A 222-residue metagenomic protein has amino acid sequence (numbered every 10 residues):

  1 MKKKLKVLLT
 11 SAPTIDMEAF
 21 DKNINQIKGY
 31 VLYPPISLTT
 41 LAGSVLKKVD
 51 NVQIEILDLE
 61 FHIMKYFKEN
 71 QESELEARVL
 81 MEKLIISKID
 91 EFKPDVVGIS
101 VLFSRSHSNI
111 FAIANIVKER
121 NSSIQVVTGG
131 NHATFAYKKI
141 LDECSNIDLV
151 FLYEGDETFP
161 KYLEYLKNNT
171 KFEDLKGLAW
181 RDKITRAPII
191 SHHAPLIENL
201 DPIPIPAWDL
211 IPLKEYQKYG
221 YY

Functional and structural regions predicted by a protein language model:
M1-K2, K88: Short boundary motifs at domain starts and secondary-structure transition points
K3, L32, T39, F172-D174: Short, basic and Ser/Thr-rich N-terminal targeting/leader segments
K4-L32: Short glycine-rich His-centered loop
I15-D16, H62, L196-I197, D209-P212: Active-site/binding-pocket entry motifs
A19-K22, I140, H193, I203: Short aromatic-enriched loop/helix-cap "lid" or pocket-rim segments at secondary-structure transitions that line
Y33, D201-Y222: Radical SAM [4Fe-4S] cluster-binding motif and immediate context
S37, S44-K48, Q53-I197: Glycine-rich beta-alpha loop elements in corrinoid/cobalamin-binding modules across cobalamin-dependent enzymes
